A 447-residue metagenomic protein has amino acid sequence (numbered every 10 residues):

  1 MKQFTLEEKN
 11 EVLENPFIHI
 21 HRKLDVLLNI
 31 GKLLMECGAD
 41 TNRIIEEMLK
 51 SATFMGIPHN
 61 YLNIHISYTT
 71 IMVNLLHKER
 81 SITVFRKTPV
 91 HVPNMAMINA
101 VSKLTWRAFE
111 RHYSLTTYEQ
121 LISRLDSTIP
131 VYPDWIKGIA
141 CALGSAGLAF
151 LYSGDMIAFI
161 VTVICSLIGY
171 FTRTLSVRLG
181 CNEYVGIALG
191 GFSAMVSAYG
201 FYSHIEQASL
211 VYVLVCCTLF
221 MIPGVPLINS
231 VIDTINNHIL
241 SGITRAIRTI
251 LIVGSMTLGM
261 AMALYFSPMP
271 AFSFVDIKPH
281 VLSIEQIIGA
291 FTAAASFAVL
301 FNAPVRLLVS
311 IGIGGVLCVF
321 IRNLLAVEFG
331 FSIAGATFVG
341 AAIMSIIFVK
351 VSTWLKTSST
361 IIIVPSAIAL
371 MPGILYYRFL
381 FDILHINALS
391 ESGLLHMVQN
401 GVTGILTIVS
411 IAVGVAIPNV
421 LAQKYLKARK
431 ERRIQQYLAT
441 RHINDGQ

Functional and structural regions predicted by a protein language model:
M1-D126: Soluble N-terminal domains of membrane-associated systems
T116-I129, A142-G154, Y170-C181, F266-K278 (+3 more regions): Short juxtamembrane and helix-loop transition motifs at transmembrane-helix boundaries in membrane proteins
P130-N229, V305, S310: Core alpha-helical transmembrane segments of integral membrane proteins
C141-A142, T162-L179, I187, G191-V196 (+3 more regions): Conserved mixed alpha/beta catalytic, RNA-binding, or beta-rich assembly cores of soluble enzyme, regulatory
G147-L148, Y152, I168-S176, S193 (+8 more regions): Alpha-helical membrane-inserting segments
A149-C165, L210-P223, F274-G289, G330-A342 (+1 more regions): Structural signature of hydrophobic alpha-helical transmembrane segments
H204-S209, S267-V281, H385-V398: Membrane-interface helix termini and inter-helical loops of multi-pass transporters
L214-C217, N229-V231, I235-G254, L325-Q447: C-terminal transmembrane helix-loop-helix hairpin of multi-pass membrane proteins
